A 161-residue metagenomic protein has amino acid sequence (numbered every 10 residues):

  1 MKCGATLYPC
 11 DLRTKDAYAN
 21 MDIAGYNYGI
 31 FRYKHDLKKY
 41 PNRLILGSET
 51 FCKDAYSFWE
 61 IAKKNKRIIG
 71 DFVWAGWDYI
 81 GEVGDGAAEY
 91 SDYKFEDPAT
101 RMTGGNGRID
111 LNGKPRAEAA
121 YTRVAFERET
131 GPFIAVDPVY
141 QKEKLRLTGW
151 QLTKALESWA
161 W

Functional and structural regions predicted by a protein language model:
M1-C10: A motif-centric feature for acidic-aromatic and gly/ser/thr-rich catalytic loops and repeats
G4, K15-G25, R32-W161: Substrate-binding clefts and catalytic carboxylate motifs of secreted carbohydrate-active enzymes
